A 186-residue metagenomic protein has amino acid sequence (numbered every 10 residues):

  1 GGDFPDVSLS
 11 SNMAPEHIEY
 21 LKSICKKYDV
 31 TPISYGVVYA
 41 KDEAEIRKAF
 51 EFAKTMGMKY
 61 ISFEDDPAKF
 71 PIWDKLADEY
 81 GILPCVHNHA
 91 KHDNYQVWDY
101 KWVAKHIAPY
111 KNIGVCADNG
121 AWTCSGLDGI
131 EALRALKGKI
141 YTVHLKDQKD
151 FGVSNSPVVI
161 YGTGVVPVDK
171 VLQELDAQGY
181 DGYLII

Functional and structural regions predicted by a protein language model:
G1, S34, S62, C85-V86 (+3 more regions): Conserved beta-strand positions in the central sheet of alpha/beta enzyme cores
G1-G2, A40, D66, L145-Q148: Flexible loop residues that form catalytic and substrate-binding hotspots at small-molecule/glycan-binding clefts
G1-Y20: Glycine-rich, proline-tolerant flexible connector loops at the mouths of alpha/beta enzymes
G2, D6, V30-S34, P84 (+3 more regions): Generic alpha-helix detector with strongest preference for long hydrophobic helices that associate with membranes
P5, L9, E45, H87 (+3 more regions): Generic preference for well-ordered secondary structure
V7-S11, G36, K59-Y60, G120-A121 (+1 more regions): The substrate-binding groove and active-site-proximal loops of carbohydrate-active enzymes, especially glycoside
I18, I24, Y28-G114, T123-G126: Active-site acidic/histidine proton-transfer and metal-coordination neighborhood in alpha/beta enzyme cores
E79, V97-A117, T123-I186: Histidine-acidic metal/acid-base catalytic patches
